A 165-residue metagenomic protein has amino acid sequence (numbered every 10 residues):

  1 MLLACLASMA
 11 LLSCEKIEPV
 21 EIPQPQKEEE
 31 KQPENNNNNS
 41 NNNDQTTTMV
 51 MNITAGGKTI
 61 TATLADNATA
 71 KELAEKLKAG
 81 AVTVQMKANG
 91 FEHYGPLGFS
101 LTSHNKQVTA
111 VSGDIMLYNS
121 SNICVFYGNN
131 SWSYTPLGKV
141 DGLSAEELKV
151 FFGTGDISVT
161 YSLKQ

Functional and structural regions predicted by a protein language model:
A10-S13: C-terminal motif of bacterial Sec signal peptides marking the signal peptidase cleavage site
E15-N39: Short, low-complexity, disordered segments immediately C-terminal to signal peptides in bacterial exported proteins
N39-N43, M49: N-terminal domain-start interaction segment
T46-T48, T59, A68, V111 (+2 more regions): Extracytoplasmic
T48-F91: N-terminal secretory signal peptides
V82-Q165: Glycine-rich active-site loops that engage anionic ligands at enzyme catalytic sites
